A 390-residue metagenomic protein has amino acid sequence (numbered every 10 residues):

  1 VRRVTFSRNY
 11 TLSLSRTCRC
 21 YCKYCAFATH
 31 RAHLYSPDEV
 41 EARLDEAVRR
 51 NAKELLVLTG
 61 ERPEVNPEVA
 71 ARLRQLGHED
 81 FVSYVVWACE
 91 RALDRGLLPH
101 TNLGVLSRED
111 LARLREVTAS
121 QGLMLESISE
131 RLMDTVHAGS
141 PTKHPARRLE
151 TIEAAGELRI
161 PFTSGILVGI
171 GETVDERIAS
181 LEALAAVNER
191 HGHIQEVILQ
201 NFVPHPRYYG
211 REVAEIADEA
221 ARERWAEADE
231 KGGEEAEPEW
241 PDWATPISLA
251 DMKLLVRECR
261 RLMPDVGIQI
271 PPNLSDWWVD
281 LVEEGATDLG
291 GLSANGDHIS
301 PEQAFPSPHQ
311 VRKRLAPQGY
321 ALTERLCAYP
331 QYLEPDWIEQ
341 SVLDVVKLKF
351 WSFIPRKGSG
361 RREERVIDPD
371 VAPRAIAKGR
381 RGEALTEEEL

Functional and structural regions predicted by a protein language model:
V1-F6, R16-C20, L55, I376-T386: N-terminal glycine-rich anion-binding loops that anchor highly charged ligand groups
V4-L12, L55-V57, P99-T101, Q121-L123 (+5 more regions): Hydrophobic faces of well-ordered beta-strands that scaffold small-molecule active sites in alpha/beta enzyme cores
V4-T5, N9-E39, R62: Canonical Radical SAM [4Fe-4S] cluster-binding loop centered on the CxxxCxxC motif and its immediate flanking residues
Y10, V136, G165-V168, W240-W243 (+1 more regions): Conserved short-loop catalytic and cofactor-binding motifs
Y10-L12, E61-P63, L103-S107, S127-S129 (+5 more regions): Active-site-proximal loop/turn and secondary-structure-junction residues that shape catalytic pockets, frequently
L12, A112, R257: Active-site phosphate/pyrophosphate- and oxyanion-stabilizing loops and adjacent acidic/basic residues in soluble
H30-E189, A226, E230, E234 (+2 more regions): Conserved Radical SAM active-site core
R95, I178-L390: Auxiliary Fe-S-binding modules of radical SAM enzymes
